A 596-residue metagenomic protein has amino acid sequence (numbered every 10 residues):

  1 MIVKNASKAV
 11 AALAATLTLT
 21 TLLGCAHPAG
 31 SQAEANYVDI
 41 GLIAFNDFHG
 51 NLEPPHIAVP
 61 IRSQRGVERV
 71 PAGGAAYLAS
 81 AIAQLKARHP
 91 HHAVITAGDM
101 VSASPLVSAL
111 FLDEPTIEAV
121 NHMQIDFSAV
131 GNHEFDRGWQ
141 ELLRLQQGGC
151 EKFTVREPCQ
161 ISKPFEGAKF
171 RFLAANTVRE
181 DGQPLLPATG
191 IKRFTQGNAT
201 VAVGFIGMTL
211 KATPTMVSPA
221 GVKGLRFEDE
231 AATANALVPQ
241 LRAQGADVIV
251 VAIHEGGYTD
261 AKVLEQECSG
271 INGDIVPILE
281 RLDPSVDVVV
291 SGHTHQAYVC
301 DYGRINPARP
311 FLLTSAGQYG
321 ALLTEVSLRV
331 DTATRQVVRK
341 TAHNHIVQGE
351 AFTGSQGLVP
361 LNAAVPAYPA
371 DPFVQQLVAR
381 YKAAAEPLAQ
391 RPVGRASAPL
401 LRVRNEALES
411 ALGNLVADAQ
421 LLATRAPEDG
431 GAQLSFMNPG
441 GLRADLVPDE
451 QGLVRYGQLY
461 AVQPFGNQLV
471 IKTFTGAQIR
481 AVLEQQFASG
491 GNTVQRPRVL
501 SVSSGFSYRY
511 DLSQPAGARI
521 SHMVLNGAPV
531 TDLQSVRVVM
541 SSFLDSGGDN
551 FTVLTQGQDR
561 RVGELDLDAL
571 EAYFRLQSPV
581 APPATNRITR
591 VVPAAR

Functional and structural regions predicted by a protein language model:
I2-L13: Bacterial N-terminal signal peptides that target proteins for export
A12-L22: Bacterial N-terminal signal peptides
C25-T353, L412-L422, S435, T473 (+4 more regions): Acidic, metal/ion-coordinating pockets
N36-G41, N51, Q160-I191, Y302-L312 (+4 more regions): Feature captures C-terminal
H49-G66, P392-R404, Q463-F465, G547-T555: Acidic/histidine-rich, surface-exposed loop or edge segments in extracytoplasmic proteins
R65, R69, A129, L225 (+8 more regions): Generic amphipathic alpha-helical segments used as scaffolds and interaction surfaces in large, multi-domain proteins
A75, D113, W139, I275 (+8 more regions): Alpha-helix initiation and N-capping motif
V337-V454: Hard-cation-handling environments
